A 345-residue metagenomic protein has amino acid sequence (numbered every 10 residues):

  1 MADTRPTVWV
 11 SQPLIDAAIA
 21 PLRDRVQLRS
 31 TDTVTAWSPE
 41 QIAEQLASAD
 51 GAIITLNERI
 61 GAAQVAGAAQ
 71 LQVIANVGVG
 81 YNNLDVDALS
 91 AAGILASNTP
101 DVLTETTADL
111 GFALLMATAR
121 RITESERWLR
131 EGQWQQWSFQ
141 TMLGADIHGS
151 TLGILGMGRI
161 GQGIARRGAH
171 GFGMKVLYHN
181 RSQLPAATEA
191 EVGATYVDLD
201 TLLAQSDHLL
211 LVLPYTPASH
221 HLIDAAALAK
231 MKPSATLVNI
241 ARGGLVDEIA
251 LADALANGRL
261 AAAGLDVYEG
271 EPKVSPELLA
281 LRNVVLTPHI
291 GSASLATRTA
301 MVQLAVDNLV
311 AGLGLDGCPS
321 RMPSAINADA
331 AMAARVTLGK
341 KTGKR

Functional and structural regions predicted by a protein language model:
M1-A49, A330-R345: N-terminal glycine-/charge-rich "phosphate-binding" loop or analogous flexible N-terminal tail
A2-R5, S90, S97-T106, E271-R345: C-terminal helix-to-coil terminal segments
S11, T55, V77, L114 (+2 more regions): Short, well-ordered coil/turn residues at beta-beta hairpins and beta-strand->alpha-helix junctions within
Q12, Y178-S182: N-terminal Rossmann-fold cofactor-binding loop
D50-R130, G144-A145: Phosphate/diphosphate ligand-binding glycine-rich loop within oxidoreductases
I60-Q64, S182-E277: Rossmann-like adenosine-cofactor binding region
A108-R127, S150, R166-M174, L304-L315: Oxidoreductase and adenylate-handling cofactor-binding alpha/beta cores
E126-G163, G171, D329: Glycine-rich NAD(P)-binding loop of Rossmann-like domains
